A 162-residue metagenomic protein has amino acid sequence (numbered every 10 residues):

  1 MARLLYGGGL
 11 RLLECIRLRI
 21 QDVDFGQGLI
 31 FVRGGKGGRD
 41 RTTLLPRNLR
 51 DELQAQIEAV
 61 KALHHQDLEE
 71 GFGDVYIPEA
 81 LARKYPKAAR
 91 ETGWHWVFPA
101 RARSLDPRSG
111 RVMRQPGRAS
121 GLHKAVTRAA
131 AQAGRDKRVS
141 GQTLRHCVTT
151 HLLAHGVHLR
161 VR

Functional and structural regions predicted by a protein language model:
M1-L13, L29-V32, T150-A154: Short pre-functional
Y6, R19, R145: A cytosolic small-molecule/anion-sensing beta-strand core signal
E14, V161: Acidic donor-binding helix in nucleotide-sugar-dependent glycosyltransferases
R17-S104: Conserved tyrosine-mediated DNA breakage-rejoining catalytic core shared by Y-recombinases
T43, S104-R160: Short, basic (Lys/Arg/His-rich) helix/loop patches that form interaction surfaces in the mid-to-C-terminal regions
